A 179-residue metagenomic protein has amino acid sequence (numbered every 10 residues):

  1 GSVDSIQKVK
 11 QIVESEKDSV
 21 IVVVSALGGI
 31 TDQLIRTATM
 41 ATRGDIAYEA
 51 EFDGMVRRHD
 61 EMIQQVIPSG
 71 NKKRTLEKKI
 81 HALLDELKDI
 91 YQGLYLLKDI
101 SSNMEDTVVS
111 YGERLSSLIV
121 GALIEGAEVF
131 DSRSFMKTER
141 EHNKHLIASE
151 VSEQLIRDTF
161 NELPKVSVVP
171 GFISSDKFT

Functional and structural regions predicted by a protein language model:
G1-T179: Nucleotide/pyrophosphate-binding catalytic subdomain
